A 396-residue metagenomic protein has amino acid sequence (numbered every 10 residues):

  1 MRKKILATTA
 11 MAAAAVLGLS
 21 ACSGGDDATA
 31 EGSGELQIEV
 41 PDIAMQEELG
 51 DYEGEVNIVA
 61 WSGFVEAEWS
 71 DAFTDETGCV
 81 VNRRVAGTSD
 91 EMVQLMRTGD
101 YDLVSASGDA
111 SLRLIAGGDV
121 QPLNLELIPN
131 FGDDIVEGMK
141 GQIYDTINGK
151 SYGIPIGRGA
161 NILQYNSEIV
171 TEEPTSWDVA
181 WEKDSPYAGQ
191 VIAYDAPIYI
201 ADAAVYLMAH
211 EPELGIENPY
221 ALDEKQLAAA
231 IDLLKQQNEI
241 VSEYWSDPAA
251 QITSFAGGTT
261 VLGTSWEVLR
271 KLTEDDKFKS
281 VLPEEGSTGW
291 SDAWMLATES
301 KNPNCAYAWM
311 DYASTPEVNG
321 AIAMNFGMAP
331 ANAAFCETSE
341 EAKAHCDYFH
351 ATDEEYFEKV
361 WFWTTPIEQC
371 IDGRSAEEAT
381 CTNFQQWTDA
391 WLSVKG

Functional and structural regions predicted by a protein language model:
V16-A21: C-terminal motif of bacterial Sec signal peptides marking the signal peptidase cleavage site
C22, G34-L114: Early extracytoplasmic/lumenal segment of secretory-pathway proteins
F64-E66, S105-S254: Extracytoplasmic ligand-binding site segments that recognize negatively charged/polar headgroups
A110-I115, G263-K277: A ligand-binding cleft/hinge motif common to bilobed small-molecule-binding domains
P129-D133, I231-Q237, D275-T298: Periplasmic-binding protein-like
Q164-I169, V205-L207, W290-N302, A321-N325: A bilobed periplasmic-binding-protein/Venus flytrap-type ligand-binding module shared by bacterial periplasmic
A297-P366: Mature extracytoplasmic/periplasmic domains
K359-G396: Conserved C-terminal helix/tail region of periplasmic/extracytoplasmic solute-binding proteins
